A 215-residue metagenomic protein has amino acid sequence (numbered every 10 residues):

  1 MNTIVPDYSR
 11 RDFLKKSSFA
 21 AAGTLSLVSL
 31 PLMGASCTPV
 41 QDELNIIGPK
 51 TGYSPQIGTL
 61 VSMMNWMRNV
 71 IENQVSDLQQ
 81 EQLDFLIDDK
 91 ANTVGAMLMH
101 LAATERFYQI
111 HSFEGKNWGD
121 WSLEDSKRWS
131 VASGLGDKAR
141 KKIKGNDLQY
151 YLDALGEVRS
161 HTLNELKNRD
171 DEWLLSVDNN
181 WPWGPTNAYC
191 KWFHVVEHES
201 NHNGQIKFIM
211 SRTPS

Functional and structural regions predicted by a protein language model:
M1-Y8, D12: N-terminal secretory signal peptides
R10-M33: N-terminal export leaders
S18-F19, Q41-T51, V61-N65, N69-E72 (+2 more regions): Short, contiguous alpha-helical
F19, N69, N73, D77 (+3 more regions): A generic structural signal for well-ordered alpha-helical segments enriched in polar/charged residues
L32-Q41: Bacterial Sec-dependent signal peptides at the C-terminal "C-region" and cleavage site
Q56-T59: Short Lys/Arg-rich basic patches
D77-D84, N164-S176, S211-S215: Surface-exposed helix-capping loop/turn segments at secondary-structure junctions
V131-L175, K191: Acidic/histidine-rich alpha-helical segments that form the ligand environment of transition-metal centers
